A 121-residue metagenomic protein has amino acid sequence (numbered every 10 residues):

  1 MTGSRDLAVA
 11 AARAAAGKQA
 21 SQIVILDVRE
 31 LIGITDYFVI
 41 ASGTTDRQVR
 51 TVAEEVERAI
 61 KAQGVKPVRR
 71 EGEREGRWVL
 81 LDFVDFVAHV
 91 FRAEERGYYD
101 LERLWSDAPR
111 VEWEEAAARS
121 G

Functional and structural regions predicted by a protein language model:
M1-E30, T44-E54, R58-Q63, E71-E73 (+2 more regions): Long, contiguous binding/interaction regions
G33: P-loop NTPase catalytic core of nucleic-acid-dependent motor ATPases
L81-F83: Active-site beta-strand termini and strand-to-loop segments that position acidic
